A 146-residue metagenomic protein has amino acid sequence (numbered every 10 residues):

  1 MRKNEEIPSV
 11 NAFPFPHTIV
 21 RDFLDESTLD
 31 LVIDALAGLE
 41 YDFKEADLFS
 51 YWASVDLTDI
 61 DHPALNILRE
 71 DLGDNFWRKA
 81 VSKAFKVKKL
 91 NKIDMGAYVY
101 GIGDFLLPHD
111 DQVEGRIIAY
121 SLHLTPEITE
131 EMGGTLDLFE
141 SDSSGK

Functional and structural regions predicted by a protein language model:
R2-A84: Non-heme Fe(II)/2-oxoglutarate
D61, N66-E70, W77-K146: Catalytic core of non-heme Fe(II) oxygenases with the double-stranded beta-helix
